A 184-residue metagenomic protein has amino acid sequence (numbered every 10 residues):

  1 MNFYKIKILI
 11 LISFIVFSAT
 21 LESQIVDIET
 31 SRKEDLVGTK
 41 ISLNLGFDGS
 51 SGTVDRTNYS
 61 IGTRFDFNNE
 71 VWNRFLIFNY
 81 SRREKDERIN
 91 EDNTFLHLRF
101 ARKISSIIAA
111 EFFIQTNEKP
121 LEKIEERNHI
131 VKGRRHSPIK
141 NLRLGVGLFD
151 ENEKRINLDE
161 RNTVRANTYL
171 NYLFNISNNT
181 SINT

Functional and structural regions predicted by a protein language model:
M1-L36: Cleavable N-terminal export/targeting peptides
I25-N73: Short glycine/proline- and aromatic-enriched beta-strand/turn motifs that initiate or cap beta-hairpins
V37-T39, D55-Y59, N90-T94, E126-I130 (+1 more regions): Residues that define the transmembrane beta-barrel architecture of outer-membrane proteins
T39, E70-L76, I107-A110, K140-L144 (+1 more regions): Repeated loop/turn-to-beta-strand initiation elements of outer-membrane beta-barrel proteins
L43-F47, I61-F67, L98-R102, K132-H136 (+2 more regions): Residues on the lipid-exposed face of transmembrane beta-strands in outer-membrane beta-barrel proteins
L43-L45, L76-F78, F112, K132 (+2 more regions): Membrane-embedded beta-strand positions of outer-membrane beta-barrel proteins
F47-S51, F67-N69, Y80-E84, I114-P120 (+1 more regions): Transmembrane beta-strands of outer-membrane beta-barrel pores
R143-T184: Outer-membrane beta-barrel transmembrane domain signature
